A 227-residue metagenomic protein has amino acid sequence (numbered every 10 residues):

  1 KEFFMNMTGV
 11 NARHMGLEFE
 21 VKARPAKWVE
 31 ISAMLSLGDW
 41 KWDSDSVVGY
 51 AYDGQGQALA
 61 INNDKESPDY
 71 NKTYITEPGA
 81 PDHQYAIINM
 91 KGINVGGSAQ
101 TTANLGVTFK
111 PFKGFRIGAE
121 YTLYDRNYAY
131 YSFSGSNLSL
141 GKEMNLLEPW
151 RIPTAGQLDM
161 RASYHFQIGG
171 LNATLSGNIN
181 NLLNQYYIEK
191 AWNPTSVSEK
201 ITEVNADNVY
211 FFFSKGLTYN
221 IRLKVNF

Functional and structural regions predicted by a protein language model:
K1-N6, H83-K91, G141-E148, T202-D207: Extracytoplasmic loops and strand-loop junctions of Gram-negative outer membrane beta-barrel proteins
E2-F133, K224: Gram-negative outer-membrane beta-barrel transporters
N11-M15, A99-A103, T154-L158, L171 (+1 more regions): Residues that define the transmembrane beta-barrel architecture of outer-membrane proteins
D39, T122-L138, Y164-F227: C-terminal beta-signal and adjacent terminal beta-strands/loops of Gram-negative outer-membrane beta-barrel proteins
S44, D53-G56, L140-K142, P194-S198: Short, intrinsically disordered/low-complexity patches at protein termini and at juxtamembrane boundaries
L138-L147, G156-R161: Short, local alpha-helical segments
L146-I152, S163, V209: Short, glycine/charged-rich beta-strand-loop motifs at protein surfaces that mediate ligand recognition and catalysis
